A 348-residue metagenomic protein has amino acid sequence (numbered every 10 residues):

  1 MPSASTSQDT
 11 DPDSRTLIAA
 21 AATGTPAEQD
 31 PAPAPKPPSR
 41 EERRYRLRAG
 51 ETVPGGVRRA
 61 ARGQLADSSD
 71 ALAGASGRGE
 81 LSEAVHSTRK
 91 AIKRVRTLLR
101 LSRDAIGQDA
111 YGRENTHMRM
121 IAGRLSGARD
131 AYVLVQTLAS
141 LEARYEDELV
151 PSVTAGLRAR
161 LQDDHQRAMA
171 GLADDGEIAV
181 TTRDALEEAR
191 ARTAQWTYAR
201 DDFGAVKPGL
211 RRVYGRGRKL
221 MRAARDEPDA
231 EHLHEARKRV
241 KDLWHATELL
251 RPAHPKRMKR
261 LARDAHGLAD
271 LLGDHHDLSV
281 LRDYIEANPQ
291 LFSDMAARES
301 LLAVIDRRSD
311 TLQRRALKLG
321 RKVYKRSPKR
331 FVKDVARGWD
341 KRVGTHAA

Functional and structural regions predicted by a protein language model:
M1-A348: Function-determining surface determinants
